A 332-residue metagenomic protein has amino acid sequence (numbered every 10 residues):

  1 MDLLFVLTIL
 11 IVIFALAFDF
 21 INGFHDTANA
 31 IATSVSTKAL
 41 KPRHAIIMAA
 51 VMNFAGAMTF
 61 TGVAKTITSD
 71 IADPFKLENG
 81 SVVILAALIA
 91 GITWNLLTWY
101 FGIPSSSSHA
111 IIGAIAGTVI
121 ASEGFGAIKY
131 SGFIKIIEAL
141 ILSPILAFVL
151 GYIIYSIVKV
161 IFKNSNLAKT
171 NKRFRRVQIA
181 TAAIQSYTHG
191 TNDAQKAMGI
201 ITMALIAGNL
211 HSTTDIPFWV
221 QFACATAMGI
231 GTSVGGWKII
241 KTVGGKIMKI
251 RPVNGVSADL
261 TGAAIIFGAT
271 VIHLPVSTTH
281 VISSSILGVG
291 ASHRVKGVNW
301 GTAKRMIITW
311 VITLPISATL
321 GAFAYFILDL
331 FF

Functional and structural regions predicted by a protein language model:
M1-F332: Multi-pass alpha-helical transmembrane bundle typical of ion/small-solute transporters and intramembrane aspartyl
